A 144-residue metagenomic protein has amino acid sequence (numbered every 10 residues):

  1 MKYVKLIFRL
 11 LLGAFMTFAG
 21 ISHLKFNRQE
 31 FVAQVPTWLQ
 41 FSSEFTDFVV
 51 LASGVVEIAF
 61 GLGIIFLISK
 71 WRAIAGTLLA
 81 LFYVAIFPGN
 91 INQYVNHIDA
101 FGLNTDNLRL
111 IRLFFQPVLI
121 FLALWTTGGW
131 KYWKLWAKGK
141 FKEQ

Functional and structural regions predicted by a protein language model:
M1-Q144: Membrane-interface extramembranous regions
